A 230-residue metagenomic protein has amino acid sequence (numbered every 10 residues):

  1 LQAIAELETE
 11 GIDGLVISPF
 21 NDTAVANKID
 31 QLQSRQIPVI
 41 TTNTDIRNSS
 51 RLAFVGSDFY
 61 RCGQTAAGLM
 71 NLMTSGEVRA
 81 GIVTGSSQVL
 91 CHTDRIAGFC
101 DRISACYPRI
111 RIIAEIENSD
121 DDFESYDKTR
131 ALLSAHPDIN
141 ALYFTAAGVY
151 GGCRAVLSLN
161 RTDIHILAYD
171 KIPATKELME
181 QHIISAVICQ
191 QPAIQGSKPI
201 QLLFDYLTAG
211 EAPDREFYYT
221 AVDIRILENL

Functional and structural regions predicted by a protein language model:
L1-Q2, C62-A66, L90-R109, E124 (+3 more regions): Short, solvent-exposed amphipathic alpha-helices that sit in or adjacent to ligand/effector-binding or catalytic
A5-T9, Q33-S34, M73, D101-C106 (+3 more regions): Non-catalytic structural scaffold of enzyme domains
D13-Q31, F99, A114-A174: Hydrophobic alpha-helical
A24-R61, I172-E180: Flexible loop/hinge segments that line or gate small-molecule binding clefts
L52-A53, R79-Q88: Short beta-strand segments enriched in small/hydrophobic residues
V55-A80, S125-Y126, T175, Q191-T208: Hydrophobic alpha-helical segments within soluble ligand-binding/sensing domains
S87, Q191-L230: Hinge/cleft segment of the Venus flytrap/periplasmic-binding protein
